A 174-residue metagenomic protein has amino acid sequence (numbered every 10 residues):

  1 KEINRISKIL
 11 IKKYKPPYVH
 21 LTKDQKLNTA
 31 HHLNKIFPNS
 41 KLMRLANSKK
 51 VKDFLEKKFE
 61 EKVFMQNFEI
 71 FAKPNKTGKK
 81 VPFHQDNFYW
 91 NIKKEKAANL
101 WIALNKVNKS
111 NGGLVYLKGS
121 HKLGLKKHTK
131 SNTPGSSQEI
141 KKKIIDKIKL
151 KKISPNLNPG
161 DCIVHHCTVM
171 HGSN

Functional and structural regions predicted by a protein language model:
E2-F83, Y89-I92, T129: Non-heme Fe(II)-dependent double-stranded beta-helix
S48-K52, A97, S137: A structural signal for well-ordered alpha-helical scaffolds and beta->alpha junctions
I70-T77, N87-F88, E95-K96, L104-K109 (+1 more regions): Short acidic/polar capping segments at secondary-structure boundaries
P74, L125, G172-N174: Short catalytic/ligand-binding loop motif for oxyanion handling, primarily in non-cytosolic enzymes, centered on
V81-F88, C167-S173: Histidine-centered catalytic micro-motifs
Q85-A97, L150-K151, L157: A short beta-loop-beta micro-motif enriched in histidine and acidic residues
K109-M170: Double-stranded beta-helix
